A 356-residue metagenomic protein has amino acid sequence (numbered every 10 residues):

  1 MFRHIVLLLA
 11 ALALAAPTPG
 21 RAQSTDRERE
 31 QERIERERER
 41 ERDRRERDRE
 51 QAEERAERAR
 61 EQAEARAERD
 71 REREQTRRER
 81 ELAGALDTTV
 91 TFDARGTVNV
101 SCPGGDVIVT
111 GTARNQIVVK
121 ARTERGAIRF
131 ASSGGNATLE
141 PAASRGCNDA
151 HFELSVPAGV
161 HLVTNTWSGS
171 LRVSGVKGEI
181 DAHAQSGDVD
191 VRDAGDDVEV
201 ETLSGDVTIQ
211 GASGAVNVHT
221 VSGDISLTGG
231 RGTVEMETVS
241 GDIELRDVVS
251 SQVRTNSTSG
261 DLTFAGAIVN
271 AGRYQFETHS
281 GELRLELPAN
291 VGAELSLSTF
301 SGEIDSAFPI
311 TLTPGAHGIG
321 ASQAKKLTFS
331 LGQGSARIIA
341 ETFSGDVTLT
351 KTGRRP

Functional and structural regions predicted by a protein language model:
M1-P356: Intrinsically disordered, low-complexity terminal regions
